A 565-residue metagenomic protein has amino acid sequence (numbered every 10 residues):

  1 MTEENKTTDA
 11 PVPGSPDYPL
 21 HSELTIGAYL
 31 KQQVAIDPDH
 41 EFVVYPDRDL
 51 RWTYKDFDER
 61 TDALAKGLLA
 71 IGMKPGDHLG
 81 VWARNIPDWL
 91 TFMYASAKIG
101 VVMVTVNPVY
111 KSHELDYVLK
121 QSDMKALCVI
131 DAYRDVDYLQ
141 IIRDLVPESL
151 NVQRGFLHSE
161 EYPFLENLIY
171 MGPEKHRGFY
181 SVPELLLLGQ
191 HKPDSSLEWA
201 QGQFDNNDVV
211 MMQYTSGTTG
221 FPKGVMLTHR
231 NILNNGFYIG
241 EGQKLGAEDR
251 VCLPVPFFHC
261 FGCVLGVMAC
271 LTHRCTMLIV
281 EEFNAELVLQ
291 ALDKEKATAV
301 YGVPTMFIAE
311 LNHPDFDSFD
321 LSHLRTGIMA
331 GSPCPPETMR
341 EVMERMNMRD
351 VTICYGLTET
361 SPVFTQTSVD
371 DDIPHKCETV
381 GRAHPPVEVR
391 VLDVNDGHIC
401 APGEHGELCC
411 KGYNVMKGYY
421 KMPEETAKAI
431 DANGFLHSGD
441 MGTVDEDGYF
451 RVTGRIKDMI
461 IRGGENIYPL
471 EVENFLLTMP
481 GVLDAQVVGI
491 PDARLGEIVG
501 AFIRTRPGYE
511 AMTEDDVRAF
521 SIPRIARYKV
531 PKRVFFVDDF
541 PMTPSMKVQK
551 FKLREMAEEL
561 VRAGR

Functional and structural regions predicted by a protein language model:
N5-T7, Y29-T53, K175-H176: AMP-dependent adenylate-forming
S22, F42-Y94, H113-D116, S181-Q190 (+2 more regions): Conserved AMP-binding/adenylate-forming core of the ANL superfamily
P38-E41, E161-L165, I169-H176, Y180-Y214 (+2 more regions): Conserved pre-ATP/AMP-binding loop-to-beta segment of ANL
R51-K55, Q203-F204, V210-N234, K550: Conserved AMP-binding A3 loop
I71, I99-L187, P507: Structural core segment of the AMP-binding/adenylate-forming
Y110-K120, L127-D131, V300, G412 (+6 more regions): AMP-binding/adenylate-forming catalytic core of the ANL superfamily
M171, L186-L187, K294-G302, L311-H375 (+1 more regions): Gly/Ser/Thr-rich phosphate-binding loop
L233-R250, F258-A299, H313-P314: Conserved AMP-binding/adenylation subdomain of ANL enzymes
